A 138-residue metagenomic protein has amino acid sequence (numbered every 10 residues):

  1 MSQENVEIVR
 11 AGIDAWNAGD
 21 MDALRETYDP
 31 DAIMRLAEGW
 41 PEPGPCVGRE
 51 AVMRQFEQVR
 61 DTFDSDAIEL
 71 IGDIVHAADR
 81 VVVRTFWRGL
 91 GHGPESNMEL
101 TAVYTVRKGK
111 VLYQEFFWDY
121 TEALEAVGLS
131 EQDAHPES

Functional and structural regions predicted by a protein language model:
M1-S138: C-terminal and inter-domain tail/linker signature
